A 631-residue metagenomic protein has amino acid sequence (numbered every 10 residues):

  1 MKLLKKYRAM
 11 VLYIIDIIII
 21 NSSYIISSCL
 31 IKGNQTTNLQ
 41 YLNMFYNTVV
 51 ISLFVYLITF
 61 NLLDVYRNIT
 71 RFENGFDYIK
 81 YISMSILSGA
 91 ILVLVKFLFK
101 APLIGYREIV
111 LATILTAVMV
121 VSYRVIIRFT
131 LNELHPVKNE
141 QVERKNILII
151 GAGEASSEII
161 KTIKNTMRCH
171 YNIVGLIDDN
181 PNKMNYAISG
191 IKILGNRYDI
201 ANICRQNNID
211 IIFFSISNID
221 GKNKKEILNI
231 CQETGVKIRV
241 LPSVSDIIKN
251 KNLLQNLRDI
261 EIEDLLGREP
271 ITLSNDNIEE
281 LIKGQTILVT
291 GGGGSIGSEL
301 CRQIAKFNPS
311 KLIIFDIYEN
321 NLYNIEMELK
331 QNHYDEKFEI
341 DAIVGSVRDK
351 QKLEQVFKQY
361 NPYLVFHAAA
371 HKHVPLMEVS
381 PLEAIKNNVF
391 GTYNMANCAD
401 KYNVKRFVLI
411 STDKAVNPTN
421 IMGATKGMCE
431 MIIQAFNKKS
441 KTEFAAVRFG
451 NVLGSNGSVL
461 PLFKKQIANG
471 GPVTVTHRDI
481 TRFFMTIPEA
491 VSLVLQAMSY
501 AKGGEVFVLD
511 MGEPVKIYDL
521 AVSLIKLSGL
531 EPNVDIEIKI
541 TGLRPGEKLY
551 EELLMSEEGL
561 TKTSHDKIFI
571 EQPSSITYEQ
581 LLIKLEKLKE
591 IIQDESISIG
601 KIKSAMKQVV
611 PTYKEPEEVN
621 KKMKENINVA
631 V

Functional and structural regions predicted by a protein language model:
M1-E143, I147, Y171, M184 (+2 more regions): Signature of alpha-helical transmembrane segments in polytopic membrane proteins
N21, I25, L30, Y46 (+5 more regions): A solvent-exposed beta-alpha-beta segment
C204, N208-D210, P309-S310, F357-F366 (+2 more regions): Proline-aspartate-enriched helix->loop->beta-strand connector
K224-T286, D400: Flexible, Lys/Arg-rich cytosolic regulatory linkers and terminal tails that connect or flank
T234, N250, H367, H371-E430 (+1 more regions): Conserved Rossmann-fold NAD(P)-dependent oxidoreductase catalytic core, especially the SDR/UDP-sugar
T272, N277-L281, M431, A435-V452 (+1 more regions): Strand-loop microenvironment adjacent to phosphate/nucleotide-handling motifs in alpha/beta enzyme folds
I287-I304: N-terminal Rossmann NAD(P)H-binding glycine-rich loop of SDR-like oxidoreductase domains
V344-L364: Conserved Rossmann-fold cofactor-binding substructure of NAD(P)-dependent oxidoreductases
